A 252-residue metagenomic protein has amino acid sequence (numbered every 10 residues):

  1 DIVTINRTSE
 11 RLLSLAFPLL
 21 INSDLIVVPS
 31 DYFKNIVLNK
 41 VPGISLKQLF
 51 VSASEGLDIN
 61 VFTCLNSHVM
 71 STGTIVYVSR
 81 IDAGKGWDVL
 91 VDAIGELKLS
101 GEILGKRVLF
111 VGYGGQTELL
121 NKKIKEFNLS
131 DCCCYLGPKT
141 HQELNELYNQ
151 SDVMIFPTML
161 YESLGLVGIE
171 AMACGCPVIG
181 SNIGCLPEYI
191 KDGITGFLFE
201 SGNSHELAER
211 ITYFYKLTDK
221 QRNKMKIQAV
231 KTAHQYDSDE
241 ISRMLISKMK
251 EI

Functional and structural regions predicted by a protein language model:
I5-C64: Donor nucleotide-sugar binding/catalytic pocket of nucleotide-sugar-dependent glycosyltransferases
V27, H68-K85, V91-I94, L109: Conserved donor-binding/catalytic core segment of Leloir-type glycosyltransferases
L57, V78, R107-L120, G137-P138: Glycosyltransferase donor-sugar binding loop
N121-K139: Nucleotide-activated donor-binding/catalytic signature segment of Leloir-type glycosyltransferases, i.e., the conserved
P138-K139, E146-S151, L245: Short alpha-helical donor nucleotide-sugar binding micro-motif in glycosyltransferases
P177-G180: Short hydrophobic beta-strand element within catalytic cores of glycosyltransferases and related nucleotide-activated
D192-G193, F197-S204, Y213-D219: Conserved acidic donor-binding segment of nucleotide-sugar-dependent glycosyltransferases
E206, Y213, K220-Q235, S247: A short, well-ordered alpha-helix in the C-terminal region of glycosyltransferases
